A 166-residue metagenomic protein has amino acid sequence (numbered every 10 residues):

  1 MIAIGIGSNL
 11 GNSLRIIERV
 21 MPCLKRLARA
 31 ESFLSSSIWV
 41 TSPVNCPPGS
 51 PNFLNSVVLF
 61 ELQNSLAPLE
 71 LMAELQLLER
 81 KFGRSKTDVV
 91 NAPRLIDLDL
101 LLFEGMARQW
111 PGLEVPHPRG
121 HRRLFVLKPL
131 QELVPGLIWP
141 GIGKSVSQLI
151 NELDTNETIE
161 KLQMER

Functional and structural regions predicted by a protein language model:
M1-I4: Extreme N-terminal starter segment of soluble prokaryotic enzymes
I6-S8: A generic "structured core" feature
L10, P68: Flexible, glycine- and charge-enriched loops at secondary-structure boundaries
N12-R15: Short N-terminal binding/cap micro-motifs at the start of the first secondary-structure element
R19, C23-L66: Short, surface-exposed acidic-centric catalytic microdomains
V44-F53, L59, L69-R166: Flexible, gly/pro- and Lys/Arg-enriched active-site loops
